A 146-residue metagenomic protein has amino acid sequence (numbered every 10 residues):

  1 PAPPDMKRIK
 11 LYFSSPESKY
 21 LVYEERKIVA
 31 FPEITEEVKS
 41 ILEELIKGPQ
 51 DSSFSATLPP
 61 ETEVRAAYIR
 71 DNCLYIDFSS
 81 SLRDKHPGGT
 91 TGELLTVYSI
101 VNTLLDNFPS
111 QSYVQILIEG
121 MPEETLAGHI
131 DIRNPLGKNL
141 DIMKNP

Functional and structural regions predicted by a protein language model:
P1-P146: Bimodal "functional hotspot" detector
